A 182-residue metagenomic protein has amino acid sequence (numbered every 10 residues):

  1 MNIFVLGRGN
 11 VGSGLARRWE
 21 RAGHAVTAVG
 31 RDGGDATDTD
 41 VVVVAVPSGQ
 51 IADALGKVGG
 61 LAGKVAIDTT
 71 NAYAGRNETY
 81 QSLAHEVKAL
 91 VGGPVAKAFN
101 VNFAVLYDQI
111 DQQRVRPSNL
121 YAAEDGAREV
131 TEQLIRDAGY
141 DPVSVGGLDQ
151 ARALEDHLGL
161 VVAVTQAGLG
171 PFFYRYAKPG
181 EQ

Functional and structural regions predicted by a protein language model:
M1-G34: NAD(P)+-binding Rossmann beta1-loop-alpha1 motif at the extreme N-terminus of oxidoreductases
I3-V5, V44, Y121: Hydrophobic Val/Ile/Leu positions in short beta-strands of Rossmann-like dinucleotide-binding domains
G14, R18, L90, L134: Rossmann-fold NAD(P)-dependent oxidoreductase module
V29, P94-N100, V143-G147: General beta-strand structural signal in soluble alpha/beta enzymes
G33-L61, V65, T69-A74: Rossmann-like NAD(P)-binding element
L61-A62, V91, A138: Short, structured coil segments at secondary-structure junctions
T70-Q113: Rossmann-fold NAD(P)-binding glycine/threonine-rich loop
P117-Q182: Active-site-lining helix/loop region of Rossmann-like oxidoreductase modules
